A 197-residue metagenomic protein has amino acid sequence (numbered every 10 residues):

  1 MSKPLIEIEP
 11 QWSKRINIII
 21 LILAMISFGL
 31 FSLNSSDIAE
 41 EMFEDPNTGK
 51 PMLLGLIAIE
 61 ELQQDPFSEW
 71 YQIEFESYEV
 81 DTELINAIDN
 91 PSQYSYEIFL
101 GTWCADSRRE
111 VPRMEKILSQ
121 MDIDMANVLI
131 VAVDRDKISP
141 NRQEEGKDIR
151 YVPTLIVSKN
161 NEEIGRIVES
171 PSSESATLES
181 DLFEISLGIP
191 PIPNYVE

Functional and structural regions predicted by a protein language model:
M1-S13: N-terminal secretory signal peptides that target proteins for export/translocation
S13-G29: Secretory targeting signatures
I26-E40: Bacterial Sec-dependent signal peptides at the C-terminal "C-region" and cleavage site
D37-P91: N-terminal leader/targeting and pre-domain segments
D89-Q120: Local sequence-structure signature of Cys/Sec-based thiol-disulfide redox active-site neighborhoods
I98-G101, M125-S139: Thiol-based oxidoreductase modules, predominantly thioredoxin-like and allied folds used for disulfide exchange
V157-N194: Non-catalytic, surface beta->alpha helical segment in thiol-disulfide oxidoreductase systems
